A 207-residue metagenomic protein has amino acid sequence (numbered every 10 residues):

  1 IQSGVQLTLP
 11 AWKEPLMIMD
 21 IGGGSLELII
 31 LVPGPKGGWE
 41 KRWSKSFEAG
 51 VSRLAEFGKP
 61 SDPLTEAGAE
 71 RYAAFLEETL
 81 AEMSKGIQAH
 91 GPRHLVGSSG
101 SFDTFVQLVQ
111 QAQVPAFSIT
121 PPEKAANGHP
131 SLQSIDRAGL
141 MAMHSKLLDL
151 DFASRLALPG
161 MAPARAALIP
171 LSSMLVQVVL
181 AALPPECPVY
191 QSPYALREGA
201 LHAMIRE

Functional and structural regions predicted by a protein language model:
I1-P15, I30, G38-E207: Helical "lid/coupling" subdomains associated with nucleotide-phosphate turnover
G24-L28: Active-site-adjacent helix-turn-beta-strand microarchitecture at beta-sheet edges that either contains or buttresses
P33: Internal, well-ordered alpha/beta segment that forms a basic, Gly-enriched binding/recognition surface
